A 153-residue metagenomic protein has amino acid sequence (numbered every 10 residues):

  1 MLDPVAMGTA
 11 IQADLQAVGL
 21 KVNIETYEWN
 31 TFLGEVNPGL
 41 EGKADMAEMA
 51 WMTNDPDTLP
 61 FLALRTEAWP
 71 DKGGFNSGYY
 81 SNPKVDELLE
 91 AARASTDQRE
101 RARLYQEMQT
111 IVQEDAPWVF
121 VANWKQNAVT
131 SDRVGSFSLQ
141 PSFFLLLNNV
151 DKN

Functional and structural regions predicted by a protein language model:
M1-T53, S77, Q98, Q126: Ligand/substrate-recognition segments at binding pockets and active sites
A6-A13, A17, G34, P83-E90 (+3 more regions): Solvent-exposed, polar/charged alpha-helical surfaces in well-ordered, non-transmembrane soluble domains, broadly
N37-K43, F61-E90, N123-N153: Short, solvent-exposed loop/beta-turn-alpha elements that line the ligand-binding surface or hinge of extracytoplasmic
K43-A50, S95-D132: Bilobed periplasmic-binding protein-like "clamshell/Venus-flytrap" ligand-binding domains
D57-T58: Cytochrome P450 core scaffold surrounding the K-helix E-X-X-R motif and the conserved "meander" helix-loop region
